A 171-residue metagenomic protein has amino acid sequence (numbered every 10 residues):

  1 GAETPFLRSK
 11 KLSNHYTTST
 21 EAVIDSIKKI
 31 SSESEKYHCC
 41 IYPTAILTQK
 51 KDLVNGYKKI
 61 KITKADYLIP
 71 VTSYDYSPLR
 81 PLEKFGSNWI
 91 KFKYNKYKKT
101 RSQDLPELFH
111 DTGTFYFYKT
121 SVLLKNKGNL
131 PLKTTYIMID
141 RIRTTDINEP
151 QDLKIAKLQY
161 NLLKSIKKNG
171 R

Functional and structural regions predicted by a protein language model:
G1-A2, F85: Short, structured coil segments at secondary-structure junctions
A2-C39, L47-N55: Short phosphate-binding loop-to-helix
K11-H15, Y76-S77, I142-T145: A short acidic, often aromatic-flanked loop/helix-cap motif at beta-alpha or helix-coil junctions that lines enzyme
Y16-E21, I46-K133, M138: Conserved core of the sugar-phosphate nucleotidyltransferase
Y136-M138, R143-R171: Hydrophobic helical membrane-anchoring modules
